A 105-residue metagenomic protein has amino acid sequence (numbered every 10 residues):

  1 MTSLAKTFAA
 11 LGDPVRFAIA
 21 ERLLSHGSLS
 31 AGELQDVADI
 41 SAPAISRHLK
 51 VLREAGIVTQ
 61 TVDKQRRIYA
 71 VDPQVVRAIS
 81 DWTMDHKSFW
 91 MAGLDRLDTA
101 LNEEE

Functional and structural regions predicted by a protein language model:
M1-S3, E21-S25, R77-E105: Amphipathic alpha-helical dimerization/coiled-coil segments that flank or bridge DNA-binding/regulatory modules
T2-S41, R66-D81: N-terminal helix-turn-helix DNA-binding core of bacterial DNA-binding proteins
A9, A18-E21, R53, T59 (+2 more regions): A cross-family signal for key residues in well-ordered alpha-helices that form functional helical elements
A18, S30, V58, N102-E105: Charge-dense, helix-prone N-terminal extensions
E33, A55, G93: Solvent-exposed, flexible loop/coil residues
D36, R47, R53-E54: Alpha-helical residues within the helix-turn-helix
I45-H48, W90: Generic structural signal for conserved hydrophobic packing positions in ordered secondary structure
R53-A70: Beta-hairpin "wing" of winged helix-turn-helix
